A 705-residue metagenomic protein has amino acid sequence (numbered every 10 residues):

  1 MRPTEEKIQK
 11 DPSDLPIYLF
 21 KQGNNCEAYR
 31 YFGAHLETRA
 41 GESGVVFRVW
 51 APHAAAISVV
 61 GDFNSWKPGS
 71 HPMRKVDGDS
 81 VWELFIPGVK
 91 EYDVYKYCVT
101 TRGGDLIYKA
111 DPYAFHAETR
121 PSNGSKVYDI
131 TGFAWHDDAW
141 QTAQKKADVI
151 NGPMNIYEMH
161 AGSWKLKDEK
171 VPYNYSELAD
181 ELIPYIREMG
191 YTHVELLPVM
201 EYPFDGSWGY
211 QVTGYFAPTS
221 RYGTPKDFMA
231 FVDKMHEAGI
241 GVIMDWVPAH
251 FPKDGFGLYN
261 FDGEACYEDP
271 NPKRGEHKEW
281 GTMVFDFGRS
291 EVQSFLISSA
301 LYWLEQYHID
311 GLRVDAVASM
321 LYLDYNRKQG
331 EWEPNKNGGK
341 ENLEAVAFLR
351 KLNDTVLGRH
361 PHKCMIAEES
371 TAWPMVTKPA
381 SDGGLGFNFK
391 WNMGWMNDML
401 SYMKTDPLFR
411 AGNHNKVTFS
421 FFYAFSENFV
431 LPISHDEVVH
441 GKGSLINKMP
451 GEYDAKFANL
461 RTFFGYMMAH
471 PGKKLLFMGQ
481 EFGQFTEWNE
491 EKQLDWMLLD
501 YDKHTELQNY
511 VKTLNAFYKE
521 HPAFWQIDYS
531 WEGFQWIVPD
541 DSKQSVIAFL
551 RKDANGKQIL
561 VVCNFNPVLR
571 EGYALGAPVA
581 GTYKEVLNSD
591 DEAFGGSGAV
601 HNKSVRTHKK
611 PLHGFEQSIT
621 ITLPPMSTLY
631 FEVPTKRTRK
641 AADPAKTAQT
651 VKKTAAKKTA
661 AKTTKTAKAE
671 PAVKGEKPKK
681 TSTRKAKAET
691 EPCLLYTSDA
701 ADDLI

Functional and structural regions predicted by a protein language model:
M1-E42, R74-E158, S163-K170, E177 (+1 more regions): The feature marks proteins involved in alpha-glucan
W50-A56, A580: Short proline/glycine-enriched turn/loop motifs at strand-loop junctions of beta-rich domains
Y92-D93, S604-R637: C-terminal beta-strand-rich structural cap/linker in extracellular carbohydrate-active enzymes
Y97, M159, L196, M235 (+6 more regions): Conserved, mostly hydrophobic/aromatic
E118, D138-N151, H160-E341, V605: Substrate-binding/active-site clefts of carbohydrate-active enzymes
H308-D310, Y325-E491, L498, K519-L575 (+2 more regions): Conserved alpha/beta catalytic core and glycan-binding cleft of carbohydrate-active enzymes
R639, A645, Q649-K687: Low-complexity, polybasic segments enriched for Lys interleaved with small residues
Y696-A701: Conserved small/polar residues in nucleotide/adenosyl-binding loops
